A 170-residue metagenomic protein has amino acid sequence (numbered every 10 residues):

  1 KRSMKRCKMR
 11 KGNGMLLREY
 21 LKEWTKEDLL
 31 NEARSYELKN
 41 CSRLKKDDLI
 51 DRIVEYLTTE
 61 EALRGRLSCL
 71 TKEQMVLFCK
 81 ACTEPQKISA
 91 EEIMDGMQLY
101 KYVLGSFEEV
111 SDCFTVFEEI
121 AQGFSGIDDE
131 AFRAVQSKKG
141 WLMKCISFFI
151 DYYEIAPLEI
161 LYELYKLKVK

Functional and structural regions predicted by a protein language model:
R2-E119, F124: Basic helix-extension-helix modules of the SAP/HeH family
N40-S42, L167-K170: Short, positively charged loop/turn segments that connect secondary-structure elements
K46-I50, S147, Y162, K170: Short, well-structured alpha-helical segments
R64-R66, F117-Y152: Short, amphipathic alpha-helical interaction segments positioned at domain boundaries
T83, I150-D151, K166: Alpha-solenoid HEAT/Armadillo repeat architecture
I93, I160-Y165: A short acidic, leucine-rich amphipathic alpha-helix
I155-L158: Surface-exposed interaction/gating patches
